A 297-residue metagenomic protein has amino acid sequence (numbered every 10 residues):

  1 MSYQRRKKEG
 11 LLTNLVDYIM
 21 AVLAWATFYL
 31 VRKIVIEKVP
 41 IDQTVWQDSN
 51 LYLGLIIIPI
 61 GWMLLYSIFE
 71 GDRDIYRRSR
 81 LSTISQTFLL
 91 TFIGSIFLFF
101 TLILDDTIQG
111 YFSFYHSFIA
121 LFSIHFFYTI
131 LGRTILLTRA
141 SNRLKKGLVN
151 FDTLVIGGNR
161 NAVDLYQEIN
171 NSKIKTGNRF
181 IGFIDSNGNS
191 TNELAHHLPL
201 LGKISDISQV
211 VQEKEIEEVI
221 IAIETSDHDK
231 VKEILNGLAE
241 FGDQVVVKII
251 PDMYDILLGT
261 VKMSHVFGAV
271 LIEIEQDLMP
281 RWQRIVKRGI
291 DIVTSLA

Functional and structural regions predicted by a protein language model:
M1-V149, K287: Signature of alpha-helical transmembrane segments in polytopic membrane proteins
D17, G157, D291: Short, conserved phosphate/pyrophosphate- and ester-handling motifs at nucleotide-, phospho-/glycolipid
V22, I34, V45, L136-T260: A solvent-exposed beta-alpha-beta segment
L81, H197, I216, M263 (+1 more regions): ATP/adenylate-binding site constellation spanning eukaryotic-like Ser/Thr protein kinases, ABC-transporter
S82, Q86, S141-K145, N236 (+3 more regions): Short amphipathic alpha-helical coupling elements at transmembrane boundaries
M263-R281: Juxtamembrane amphipathic/hinge helix adjacent to a transmembrane helix
Q276-A297: Transmembrane helix and adjacent juxtamembrane "hinge" segments in multi-pass inner-membrane proteins
